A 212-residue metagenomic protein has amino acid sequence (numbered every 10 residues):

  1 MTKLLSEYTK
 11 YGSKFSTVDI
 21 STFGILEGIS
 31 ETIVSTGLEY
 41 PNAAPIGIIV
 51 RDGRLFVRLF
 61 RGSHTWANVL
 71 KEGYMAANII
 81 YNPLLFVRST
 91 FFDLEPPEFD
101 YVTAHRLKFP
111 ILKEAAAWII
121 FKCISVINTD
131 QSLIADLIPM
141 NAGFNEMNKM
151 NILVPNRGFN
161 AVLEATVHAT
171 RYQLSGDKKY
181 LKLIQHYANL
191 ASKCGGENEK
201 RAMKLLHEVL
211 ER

Functional and structural regions predicted by a protein language model:
T2-W118, K122-R212: Basic, polyanion-binding surface patches
